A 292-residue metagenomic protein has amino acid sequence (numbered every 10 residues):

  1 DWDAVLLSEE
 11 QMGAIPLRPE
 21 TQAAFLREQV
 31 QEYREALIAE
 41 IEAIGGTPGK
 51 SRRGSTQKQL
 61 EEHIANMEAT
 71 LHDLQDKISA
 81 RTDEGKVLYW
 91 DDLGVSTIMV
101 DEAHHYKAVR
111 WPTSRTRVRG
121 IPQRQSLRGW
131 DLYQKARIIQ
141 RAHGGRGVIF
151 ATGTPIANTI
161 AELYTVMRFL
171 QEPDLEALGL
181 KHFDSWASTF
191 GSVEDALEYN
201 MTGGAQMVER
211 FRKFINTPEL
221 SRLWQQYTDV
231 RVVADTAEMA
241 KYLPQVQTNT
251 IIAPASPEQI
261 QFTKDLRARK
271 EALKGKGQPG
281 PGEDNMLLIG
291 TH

Functional and structural regions predicted by a protein language model:
D1-I44, S51-S55, Q59-T97, H105 (+2 more regions): Inter-lobe coupling linker of SF2 helicases/translocases
A108-V109: Conserved D-loop-proximal element of ABC-family nucleotide-binding domains
P112: Glycine-rich "HGGG/HGxG" loop immediately N-terminal to the catalytic nucleophile of the alpha/beta-hydrolase
R119-R124: Flexible beta-alpha connector loops of hexameric P-loop NTPases
